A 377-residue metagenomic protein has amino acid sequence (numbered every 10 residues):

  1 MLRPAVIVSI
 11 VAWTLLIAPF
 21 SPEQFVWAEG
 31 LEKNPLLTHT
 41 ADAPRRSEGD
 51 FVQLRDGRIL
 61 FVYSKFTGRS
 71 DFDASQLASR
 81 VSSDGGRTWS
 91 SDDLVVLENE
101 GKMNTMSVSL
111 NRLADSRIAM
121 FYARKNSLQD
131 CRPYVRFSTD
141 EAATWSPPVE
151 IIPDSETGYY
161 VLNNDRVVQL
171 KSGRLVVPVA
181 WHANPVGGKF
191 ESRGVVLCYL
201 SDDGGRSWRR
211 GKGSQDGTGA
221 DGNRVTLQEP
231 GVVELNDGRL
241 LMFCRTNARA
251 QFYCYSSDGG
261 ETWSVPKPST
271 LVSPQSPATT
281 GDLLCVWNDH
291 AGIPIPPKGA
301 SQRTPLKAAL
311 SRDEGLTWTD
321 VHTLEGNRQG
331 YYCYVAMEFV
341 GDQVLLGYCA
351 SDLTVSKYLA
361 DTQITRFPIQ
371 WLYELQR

Functional and structural regions predicted by a protein language model:
M1-P4: Positively charged n-region of N-terminal signal peptides that target proteins for export
I7-S21: Bacterial N-terminal signal peptides
E23-R377: Asp-box/BNR beta-propeller blade signature and adjacent active/binding-site loops in extracellular glycan-interacting
